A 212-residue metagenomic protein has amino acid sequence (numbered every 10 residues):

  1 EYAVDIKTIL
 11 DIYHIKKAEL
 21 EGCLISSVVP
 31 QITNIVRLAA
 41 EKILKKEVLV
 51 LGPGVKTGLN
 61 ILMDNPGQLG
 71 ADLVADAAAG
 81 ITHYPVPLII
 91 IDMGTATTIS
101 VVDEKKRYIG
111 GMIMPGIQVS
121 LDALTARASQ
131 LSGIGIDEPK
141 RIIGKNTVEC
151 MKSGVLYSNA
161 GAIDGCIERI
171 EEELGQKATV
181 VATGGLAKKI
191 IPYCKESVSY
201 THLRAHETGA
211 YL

Functional and structural regions predicted by a protein language model:
E1-V55: N-terminal glycine/serine-rich phosphate-binding loop of ATP-dependent small-molecule kinases, especially carbohydrate
L24, L88-D92, V181: Short glycine-aspartate micro-motif
I32-N34, T98, I190: Short, well-ordered alpha-helical microsegments
L38, K46-V50, V55-R127, L156-I167 (+1 more regions): Phosphate-binding/catalytic loop of phosphoryl-transfer enzymes
S132-E138: Conserved, helical-rich catalytic subdomain that frames metal- and/or nucleotide-binding sites in enzyme alpha/beta
P139-T179, L186, I191, S197-S199: Adenine-nucleotide phosphate-binding core of ATP-dependent small-molecule kinases
T201-T208: Conserved small/polar residues in nucleotide/adenosyl-binding loops
